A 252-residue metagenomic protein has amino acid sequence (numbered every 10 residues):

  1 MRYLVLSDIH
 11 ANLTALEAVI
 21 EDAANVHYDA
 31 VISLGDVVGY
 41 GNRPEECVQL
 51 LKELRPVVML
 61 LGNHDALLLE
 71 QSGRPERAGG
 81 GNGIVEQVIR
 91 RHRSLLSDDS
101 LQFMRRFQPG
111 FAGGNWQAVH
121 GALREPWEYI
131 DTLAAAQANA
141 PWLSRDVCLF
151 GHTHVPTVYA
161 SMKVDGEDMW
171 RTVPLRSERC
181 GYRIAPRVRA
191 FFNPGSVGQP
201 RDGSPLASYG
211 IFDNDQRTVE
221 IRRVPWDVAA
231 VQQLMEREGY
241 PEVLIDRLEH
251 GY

Functional and structural regions predicted by a protein language model:
M1-L4, A112-A118, A185-F191: Beta-strand-turn-beta hairpins that frame and shape the catalytic cleft of phosphate-ester-processing enzymes
M1-V57: N-terminal active-site segment of His-dependent metallophosphoesterases
V5-A24, N115-Y159: Catalytic core of the metallo-beta-lactamase
L6-S7, V31-D36, V58-N63, V119 (+2 more regions): Active-site neighborhood of phospho(di)ester-bond hydrolases with catalytic His/Asp-centered motifs
H10-A15, G39-G41, D65-L69, F111-A112 (+4 more regions): Active-site environment of divalent metal-dependent phosphoester hydrolases
V48, L54-V119, R124-S144: Active-site neighborhood of divalent metal-dependent phosphoester bond hydrolases
E70-S72, Y129, Y159-M162, Q232-L234: Short, well-ordered secondary-structure micro-motifs
K163-Y252: Acidic, His/Gly-rich catalytic cores of divalent-metal-dependent hydrolytic chemistry
